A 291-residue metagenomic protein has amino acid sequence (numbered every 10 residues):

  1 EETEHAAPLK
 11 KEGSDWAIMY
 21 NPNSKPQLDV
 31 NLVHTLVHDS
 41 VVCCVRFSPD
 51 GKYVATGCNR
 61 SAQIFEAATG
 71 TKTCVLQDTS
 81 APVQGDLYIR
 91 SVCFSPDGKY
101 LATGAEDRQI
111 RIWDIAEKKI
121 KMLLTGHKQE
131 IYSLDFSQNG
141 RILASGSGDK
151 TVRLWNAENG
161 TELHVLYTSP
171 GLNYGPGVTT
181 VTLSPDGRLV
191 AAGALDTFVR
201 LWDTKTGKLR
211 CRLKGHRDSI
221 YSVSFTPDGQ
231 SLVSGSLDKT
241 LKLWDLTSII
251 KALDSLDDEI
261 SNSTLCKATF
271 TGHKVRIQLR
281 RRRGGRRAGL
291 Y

Functional and structural regions predicted by a protein language model:
E1-V37: Intrinsically disordered, low-complexity acidic/Ser/Thr/Pro-rich linker and tail segments in large eukaryotic scaffolds
N31-V33, T73-V75, K119-M122, T161-H164 (+3 more regions): A structural motif specific to WD40 beta-propellers
L32, V41, D50, G85-Y88 (+13 more regions): WD40/WD-repeat beta-propeller blade-loop signature
V37-V41, D78-I89, T125-I131, T168-V178 (+3 more regions): WD40/WD-repeat beta-propeller blade N-cap
R46-G51, C93-G98, D135-R141, T182-G187 (+2 more regions): Loop/turn segments within WD40 beta-propeller blades
G57-N59, G104-D107, S145-D149, A192-D196 (+1 more regions): Conserved strand-to-loop turn within each blade of WD40 beta-propeller repeats
A62-E66, V92, I110-W113, L134 (+5 more regions): WD40-repeat beta-propellers
